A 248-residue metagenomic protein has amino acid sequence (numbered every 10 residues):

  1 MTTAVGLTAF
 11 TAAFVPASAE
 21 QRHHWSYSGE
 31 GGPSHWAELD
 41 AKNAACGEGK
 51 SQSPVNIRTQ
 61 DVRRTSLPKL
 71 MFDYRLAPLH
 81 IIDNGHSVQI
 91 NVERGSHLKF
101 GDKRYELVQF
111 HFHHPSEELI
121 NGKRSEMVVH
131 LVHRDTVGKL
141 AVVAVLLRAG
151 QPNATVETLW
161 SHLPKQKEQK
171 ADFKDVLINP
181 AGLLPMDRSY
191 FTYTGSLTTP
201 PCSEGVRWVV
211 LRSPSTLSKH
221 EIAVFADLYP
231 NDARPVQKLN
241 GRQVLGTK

Functional and structural regions predicted by a protein language model:
T2-K248: Alpha-carbonic anhydrase
